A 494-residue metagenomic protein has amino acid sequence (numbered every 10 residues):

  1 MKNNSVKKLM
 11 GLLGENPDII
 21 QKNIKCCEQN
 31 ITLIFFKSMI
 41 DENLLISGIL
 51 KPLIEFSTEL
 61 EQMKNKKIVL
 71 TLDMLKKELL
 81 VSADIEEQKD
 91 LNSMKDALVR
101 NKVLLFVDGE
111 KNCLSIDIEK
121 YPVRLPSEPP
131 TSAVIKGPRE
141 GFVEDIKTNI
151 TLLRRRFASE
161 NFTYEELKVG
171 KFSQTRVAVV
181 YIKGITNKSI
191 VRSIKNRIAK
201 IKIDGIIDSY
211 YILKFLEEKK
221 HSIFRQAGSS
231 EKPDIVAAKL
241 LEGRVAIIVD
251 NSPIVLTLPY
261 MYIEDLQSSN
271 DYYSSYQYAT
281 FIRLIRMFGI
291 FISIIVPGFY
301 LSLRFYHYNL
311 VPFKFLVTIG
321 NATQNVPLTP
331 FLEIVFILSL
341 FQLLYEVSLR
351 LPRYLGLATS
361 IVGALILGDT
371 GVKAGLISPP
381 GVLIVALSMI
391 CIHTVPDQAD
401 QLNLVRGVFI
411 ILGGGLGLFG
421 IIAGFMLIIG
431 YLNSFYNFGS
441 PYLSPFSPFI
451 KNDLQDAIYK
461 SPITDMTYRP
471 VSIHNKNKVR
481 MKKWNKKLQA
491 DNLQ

Functional and structural regions predicted by a protein language model:
M1-I295, F299, F313, N433-Q494: Membrane-embedded alpha-helical signal segments
F299, P312-F315, G320, Q324-Q494: Generic detector of multi-pass transmembrane helix bundles and their immediately adjacent loops in polytopic membrane
